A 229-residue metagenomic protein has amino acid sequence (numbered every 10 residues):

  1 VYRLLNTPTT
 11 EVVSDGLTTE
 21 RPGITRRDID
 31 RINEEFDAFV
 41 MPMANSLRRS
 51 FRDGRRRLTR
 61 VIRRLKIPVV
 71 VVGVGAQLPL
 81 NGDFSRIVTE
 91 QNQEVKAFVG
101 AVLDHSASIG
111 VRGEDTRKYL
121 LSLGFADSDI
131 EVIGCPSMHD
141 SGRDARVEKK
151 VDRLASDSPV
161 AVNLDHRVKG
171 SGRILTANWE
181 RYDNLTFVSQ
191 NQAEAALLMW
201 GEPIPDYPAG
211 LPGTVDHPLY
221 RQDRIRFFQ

Functional and structural regions predicted by a protein language model:
V1-Q229: Active-site anion-handling motifs in enzyme catalytic cores
